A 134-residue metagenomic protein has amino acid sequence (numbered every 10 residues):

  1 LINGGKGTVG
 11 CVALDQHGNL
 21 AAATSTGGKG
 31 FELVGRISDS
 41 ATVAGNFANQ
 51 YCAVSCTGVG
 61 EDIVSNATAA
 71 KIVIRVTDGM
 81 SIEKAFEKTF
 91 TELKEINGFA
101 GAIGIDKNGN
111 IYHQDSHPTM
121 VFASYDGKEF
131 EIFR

Functional and structural regions predicted by a protein language model:
L1-R134: N-terminal nucleophile
